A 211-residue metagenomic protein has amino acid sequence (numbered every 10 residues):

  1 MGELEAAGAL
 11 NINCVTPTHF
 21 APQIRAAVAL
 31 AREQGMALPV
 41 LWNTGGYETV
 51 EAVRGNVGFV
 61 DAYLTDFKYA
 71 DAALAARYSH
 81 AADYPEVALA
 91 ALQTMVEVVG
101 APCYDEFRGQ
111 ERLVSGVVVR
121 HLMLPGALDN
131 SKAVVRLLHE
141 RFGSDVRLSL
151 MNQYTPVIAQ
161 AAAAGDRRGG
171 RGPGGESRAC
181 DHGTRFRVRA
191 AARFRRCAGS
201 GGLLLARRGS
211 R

Functional and structural regions predicted by a protein language model:
M1-G58, A62-Y63, A72: Conserved Radical SAM active-site core
N13-P17, L41-G45, D66, V118-L122 (+2 more regions): A cross-family glycoside hydrolase active-site/sugar-binding cleft signature
A21, G46-T49, F67-P85, V117 (+2 more regions): Conserved radical SAM core fold
A27-L41, V87-V98, R187-R193: Alpha-helix-loop-beta-strand connector modules within alpha/beta enzyme cores
A31-R32, G58-V60, A81-Y84, G165-R167: Short, hinge-like loop/turn segments at secondary-structure boundaries
A75-G109: Anionic-ligand binding region
G100-R211: Auxiliary Fe-S-binding modules of radical SAM enzymes
